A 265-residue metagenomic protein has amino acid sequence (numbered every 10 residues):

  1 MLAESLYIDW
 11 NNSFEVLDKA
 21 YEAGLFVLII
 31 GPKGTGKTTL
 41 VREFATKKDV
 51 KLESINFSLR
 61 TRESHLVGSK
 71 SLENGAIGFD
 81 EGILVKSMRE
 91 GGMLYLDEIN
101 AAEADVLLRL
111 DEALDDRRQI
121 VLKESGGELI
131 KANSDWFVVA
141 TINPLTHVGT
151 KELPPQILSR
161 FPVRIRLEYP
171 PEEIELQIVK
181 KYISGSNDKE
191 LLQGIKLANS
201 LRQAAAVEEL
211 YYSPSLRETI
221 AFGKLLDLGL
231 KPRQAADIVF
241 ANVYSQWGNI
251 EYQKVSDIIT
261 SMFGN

Functional and structural regions predicted by a protein language model:
M1-N265: C-terminal regulatory/interaction module of P-loop NTP-utilizing enzymes
